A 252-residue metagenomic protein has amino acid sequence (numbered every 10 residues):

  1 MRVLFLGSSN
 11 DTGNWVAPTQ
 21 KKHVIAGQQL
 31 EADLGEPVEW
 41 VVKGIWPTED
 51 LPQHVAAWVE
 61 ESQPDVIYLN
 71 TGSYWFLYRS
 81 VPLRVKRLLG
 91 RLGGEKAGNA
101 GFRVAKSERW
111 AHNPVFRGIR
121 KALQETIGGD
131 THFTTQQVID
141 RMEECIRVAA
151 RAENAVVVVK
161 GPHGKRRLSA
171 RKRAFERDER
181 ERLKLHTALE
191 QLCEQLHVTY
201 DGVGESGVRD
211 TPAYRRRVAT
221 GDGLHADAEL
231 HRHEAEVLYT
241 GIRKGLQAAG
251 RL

Functional and structural regions predicted by a protein language model:
M1-I45, E49-I67, A226: Serine-esterase "nucleophile elbow" of acetyl-processing enzymes
Q53-A228, R232-L252: Alpha-helical cap/lid subdomain in secreted, periplasmic, or secretory-pathway luminal O-acyl-processing enzymes
